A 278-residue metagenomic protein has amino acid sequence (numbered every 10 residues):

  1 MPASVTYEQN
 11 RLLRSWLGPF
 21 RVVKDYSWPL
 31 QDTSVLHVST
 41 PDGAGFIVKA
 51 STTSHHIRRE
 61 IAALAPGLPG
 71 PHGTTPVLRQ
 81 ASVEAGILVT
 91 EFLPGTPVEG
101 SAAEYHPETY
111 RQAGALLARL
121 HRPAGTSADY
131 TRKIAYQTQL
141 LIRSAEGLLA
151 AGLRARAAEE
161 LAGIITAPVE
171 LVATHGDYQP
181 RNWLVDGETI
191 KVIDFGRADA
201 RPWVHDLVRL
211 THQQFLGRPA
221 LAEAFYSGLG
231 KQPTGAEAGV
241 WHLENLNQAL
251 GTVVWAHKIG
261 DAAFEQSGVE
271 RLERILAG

Functional and structural regions predicted by a protein language model:
S4-F20, R122-G176, G268-L272: An alpha-helical support segment within catalytic cores of ATP-dependent transferases
D25-D129: ATP-binding pocket architecture of kinase catalytic cores
P29-S39, L161-L207: Active-site acidic catalytic loop and adjacent metal/ATP-binding pocket of ATP-dependent phosphoryl transfer enzymes
P41-G43, V83-A85, G187-T189, L246-A249: Short strand-connecting beta-turns/loops that link adjacent beta-strands
H55, P97, W183, A200 (+1 more regions): Conserved protein kinase catalytic core
L64, H106-P107, K191, V208-L210 (+1 more regions): Glycine-rich, phosphate-binding/catalytic loops in enzymes
G86-E104, Q139-R143, L246-A263: A glycine-centered beta->alpha junction motif in the catalytic cores of kinase/phosphotransferase enzymes
H205-P233, L246-A262, R271-E273: Active-site activation/catalytic loop segments of kinase-like enzymes and analogous catalytic loops in related
